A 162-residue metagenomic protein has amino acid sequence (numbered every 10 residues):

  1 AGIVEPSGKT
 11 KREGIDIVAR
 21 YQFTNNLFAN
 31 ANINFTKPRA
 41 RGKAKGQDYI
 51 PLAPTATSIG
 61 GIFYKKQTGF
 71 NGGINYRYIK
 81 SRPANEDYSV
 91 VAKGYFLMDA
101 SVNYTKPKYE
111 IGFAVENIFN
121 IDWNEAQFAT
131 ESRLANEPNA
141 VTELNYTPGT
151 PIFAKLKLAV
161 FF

Functional and structural regions predicted by a protein language model:
A1-I3, K45-P54, Y78-K80, S89-K93 (+1 more regions): Flexible, surface-exposed loop regions and adjacent strand-edge segments of Gram-negative outer-membrane beta-barrel
G2-S7, N145: A short glycine-threonine-serine/GTX helix/turn-capping micro-motif
E5-N85, K157-F161: Gram-negative outer-membrane beta-barrel transporters
K9-E13, L52-S58, G94-M98, T105-P107 (+1 more regions): Residues that define the transmembrane beta-barrel architecture of outer-membrane proteins
Q22-T24, K65, K93, Y104 (+1 more regions): Surface-exposed coil/turn segments at beta-strand junctions on protein surfaces, enriched
A29, S81-R82, Y104-F162: C-terminal beta-signal and adjacent terminal beta-strands/loops of Gram-negative outer-membrane beta-barrel proteins
E86-V90, M98-A100, E143-L144: Short, glycine/charged-rich beta-strand-loop motifs at protein surfaces that mediate ligand recognition and catalysis
